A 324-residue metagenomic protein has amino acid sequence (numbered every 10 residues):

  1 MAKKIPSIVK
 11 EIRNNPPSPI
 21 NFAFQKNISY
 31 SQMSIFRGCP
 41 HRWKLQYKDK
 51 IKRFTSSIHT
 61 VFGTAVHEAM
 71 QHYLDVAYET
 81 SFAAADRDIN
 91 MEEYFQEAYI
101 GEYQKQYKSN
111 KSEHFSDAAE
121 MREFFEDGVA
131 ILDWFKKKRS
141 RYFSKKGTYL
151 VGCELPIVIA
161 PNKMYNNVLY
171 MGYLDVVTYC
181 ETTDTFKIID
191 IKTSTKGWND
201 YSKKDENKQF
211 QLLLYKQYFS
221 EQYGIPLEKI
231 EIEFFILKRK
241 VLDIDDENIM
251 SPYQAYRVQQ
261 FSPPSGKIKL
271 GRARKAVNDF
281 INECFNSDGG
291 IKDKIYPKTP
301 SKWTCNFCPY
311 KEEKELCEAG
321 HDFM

Functional and structural regions predicted by a protein language model:
M1-I28, A160-P161: Long, acidic, intrinsically disordered low-complexity segments
M33-S34, G38-E79, F125, V129 (+3 more regions): Nuclease catalytic cores
R37-Q46, T185-K192, N278-F285: Active-site-adjacent bridging/hinge elements
D49, K192-T195, I236-K238: A short beta-strand motif that forms part of the nucleic acid-binding face of small beta-barrel RNA-binding folds
A69-P156: A non-catalytic, helix-rich entry segment at domain boundaries
T80-A85, N162-N167, C180-T185, Y223-P226 (+1 more regions): Short, solvent-exposed loop/turn segments that connect beta-strands within catalytic domains and beta-strand-rich
Y149-S220: Non-catalytic protein-protein interaction segments used by genome-maintenance enzymes to assemble and couple activities
Q217-M324: Metal-dependent nuclease catalytic regions and adjoining charged, substrate-binding loops involved in nucleic-acid end
